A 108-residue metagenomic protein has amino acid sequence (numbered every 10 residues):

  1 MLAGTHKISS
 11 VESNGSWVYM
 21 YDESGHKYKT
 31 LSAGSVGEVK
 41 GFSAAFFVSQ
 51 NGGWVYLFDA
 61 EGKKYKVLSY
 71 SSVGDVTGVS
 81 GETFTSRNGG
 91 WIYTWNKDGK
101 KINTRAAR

Functional and structural regions predicted by a protein language model:
M1, A107-R108: Short, solvent-exposed mixed-charge patches
A3-S13, V18-M20, S43-Q50, V55-Y56 (+1 more regions): Short beta-strand elements that form the blades of beta-propeller/WD-repeat-like and other beta-sheet-rich scaffold
G15-G34, Y56-Y70, T94-A107: Surface-exposed loop/turn elements that mediate protein-protein interactions on large endomembrane-trafficking
L31-F42, V48, V67-V79, T85 (+1 more regions): Residue-level detector of conserved, function-critical positions
G89-Y93: Low-complexity, intrinsically disordered Gly/Pro/Thr-rich segments
